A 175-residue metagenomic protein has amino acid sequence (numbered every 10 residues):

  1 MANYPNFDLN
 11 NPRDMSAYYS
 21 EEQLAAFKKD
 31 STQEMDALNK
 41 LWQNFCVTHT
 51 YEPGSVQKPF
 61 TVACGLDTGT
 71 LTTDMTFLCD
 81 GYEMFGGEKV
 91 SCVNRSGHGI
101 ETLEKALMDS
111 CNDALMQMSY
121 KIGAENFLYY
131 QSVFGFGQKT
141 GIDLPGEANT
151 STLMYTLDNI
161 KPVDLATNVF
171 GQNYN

Functional and structural regions predicted by a protein language model:
M1-S55, F60-N175: Beta-lactam-recognizing serine transpeptidase/beta-lactamase-like catalytic domain environment
